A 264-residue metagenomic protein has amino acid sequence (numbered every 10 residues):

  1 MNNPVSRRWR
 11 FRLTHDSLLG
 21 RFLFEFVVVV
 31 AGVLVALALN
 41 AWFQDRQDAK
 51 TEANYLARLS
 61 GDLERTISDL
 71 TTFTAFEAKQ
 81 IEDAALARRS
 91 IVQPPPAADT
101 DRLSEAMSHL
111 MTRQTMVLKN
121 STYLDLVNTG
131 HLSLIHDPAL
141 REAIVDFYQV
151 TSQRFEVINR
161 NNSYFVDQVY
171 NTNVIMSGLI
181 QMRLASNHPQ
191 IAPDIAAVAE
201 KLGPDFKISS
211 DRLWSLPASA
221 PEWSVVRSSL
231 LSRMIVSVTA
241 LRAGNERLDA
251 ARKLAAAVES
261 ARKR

Functional and structural regions predicted by a protein language model:
M1-G20, L34, A41-R264: Long, hydrophobic alpha-helical segments that serve as membrane-spanning/inserting helices
L23-A38: Hydrophobic membrane-insertion alpha-helices, especially the h-region of bacterial N-terminal signal peptides
